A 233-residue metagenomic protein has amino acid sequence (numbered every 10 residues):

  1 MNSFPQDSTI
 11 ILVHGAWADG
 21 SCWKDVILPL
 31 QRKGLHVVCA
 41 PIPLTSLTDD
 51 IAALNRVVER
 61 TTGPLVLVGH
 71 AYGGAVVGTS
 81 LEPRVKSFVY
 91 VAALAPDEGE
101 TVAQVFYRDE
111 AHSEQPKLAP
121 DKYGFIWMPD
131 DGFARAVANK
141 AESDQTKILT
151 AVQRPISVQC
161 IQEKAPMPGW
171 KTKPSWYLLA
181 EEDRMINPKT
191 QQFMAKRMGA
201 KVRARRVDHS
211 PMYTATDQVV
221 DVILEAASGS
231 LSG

Functional and structural regions predicted by a protein language model:
F4-T48, L65-V66: Conserved HGGG/HGGXW glycine-rich cap/lid loop of the alpha/beta-hydrolase fold
T48-L65: Conserved acidic catalytic loop of the alpha/beta-hydrolase fold
V68-V77: Gly/Ala-rich beta-loop-alpha elbow adjacent to hydrolase catalytic centers
R84-D130, S157-C160, M194: Flexible "cap/lid" loop of the alpha/beta hydrolase fold
K122-G169: Conserved alpha/beta-hydrolase catalytic His-Asp/Glu region
K171, Y177-L179: Short beta-strand/loop motif that positions the catalytic acidic residue of the alpha/beta-hydrolase fold
E181-R206, S210-Y213, E225-A226: Conserved loop-alpha-helix segment in the C-terminal half of the alpha/beta-hydrolase fold that carries the catalytic
